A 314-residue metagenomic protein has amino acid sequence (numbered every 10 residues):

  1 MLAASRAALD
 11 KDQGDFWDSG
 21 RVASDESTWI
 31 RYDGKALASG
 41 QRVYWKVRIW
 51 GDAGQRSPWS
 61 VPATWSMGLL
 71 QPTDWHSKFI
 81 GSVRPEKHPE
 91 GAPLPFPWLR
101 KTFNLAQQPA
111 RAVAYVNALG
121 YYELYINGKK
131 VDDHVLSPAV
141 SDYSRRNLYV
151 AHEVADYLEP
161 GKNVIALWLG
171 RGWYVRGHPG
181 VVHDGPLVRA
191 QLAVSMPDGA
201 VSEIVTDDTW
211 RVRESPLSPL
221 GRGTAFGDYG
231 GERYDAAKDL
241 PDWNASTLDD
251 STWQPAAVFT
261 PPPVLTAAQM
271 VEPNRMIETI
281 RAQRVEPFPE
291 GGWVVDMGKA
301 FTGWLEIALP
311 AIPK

Functional and structural regions predicted by a protein language model:
M1-F16, R48, K129-V131, G298-T302 (+1 more regions): Non-cytosolic beta-sandwich-type ligand-binding/adhesion modules
M1-R42, R48, D52-P58, W75-S82: Recognizes extended acidic, P/S/T-rich segments that occur within or adjacent to Ig-like beta-sandwich modules
D25, G40, P160-G161, F288-E290 (+1 more regions): Solvent-exposed, conformationally flexible loop/turn segments
W29-K35, V150-D156, D296: Exposed aromatic-hydrophobic patches
Q41-K46, G51-A53, S66-Q71, L94 (+2 more regions): Accessory beta-strand-rich segments of carbohydrate-active enzymes
S60-T64: Terminal edge beta-strands and adjacent linker/stalk segments of extracellular immunoglobulin-superfamily beta-sandwich
L70-Q107, N117, T260-P313: Solvent-exposed, flexible loop/coil segments flanking beta-strands in beta-rich domains
V201-G298: Activation corresponds to long, low-complexity, non-globular regions
